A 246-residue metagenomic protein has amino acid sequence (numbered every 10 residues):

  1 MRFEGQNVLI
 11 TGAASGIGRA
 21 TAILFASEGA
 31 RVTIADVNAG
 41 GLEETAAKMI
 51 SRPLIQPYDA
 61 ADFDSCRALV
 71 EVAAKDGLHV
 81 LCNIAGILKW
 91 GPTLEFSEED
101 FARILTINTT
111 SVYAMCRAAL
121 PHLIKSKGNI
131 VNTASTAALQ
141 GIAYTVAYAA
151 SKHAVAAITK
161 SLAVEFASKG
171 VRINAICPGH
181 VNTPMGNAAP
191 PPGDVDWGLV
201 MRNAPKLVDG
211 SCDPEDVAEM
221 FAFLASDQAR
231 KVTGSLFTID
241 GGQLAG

Functional and structural regions predicted by a protein language model:
P92-T93, S97-A102, R202: Substrate-binding pocket helix/loop in short-chain dehydrogenase/reductase
F96, G141-A149, S161, A189: Active-site loop-to-helix junction immediately N-terminal to the catalytic Tyr of the SDR YXXXK motif in Rossmann-fold
C116, S151, T159: Active-site helix of classical SDR
P121, V164-S168, R230: Alpha-helical segment proximal to the catalytic Tyr-Lys
S135: Residue(s) in the substrate-gating loop at a strand-loop-helix junction that position the organic substrate next
Q140, T233-G246: Short C-terminal tail/terminal secondary-structure segment of NAD(P)H-dependent dehydrogenase/reductase domains
A175, W197-V232, I239-G241: C-terminal helical subdomain
